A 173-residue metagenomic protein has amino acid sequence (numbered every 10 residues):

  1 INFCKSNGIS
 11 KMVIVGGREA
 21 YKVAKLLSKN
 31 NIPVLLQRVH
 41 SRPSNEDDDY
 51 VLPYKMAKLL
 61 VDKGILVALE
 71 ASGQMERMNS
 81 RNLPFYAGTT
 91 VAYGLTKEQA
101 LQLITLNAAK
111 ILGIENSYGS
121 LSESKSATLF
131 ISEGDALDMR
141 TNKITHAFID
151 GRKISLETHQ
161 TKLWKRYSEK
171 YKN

Functional and structural regions predicted by a protein language model:
I1, G73, E169-K170: Metal-coordinating catalytic core of metallo-dependent amide/deamination hydrolases
I1-K11, K143: Polyanionic/metal-chelating signatures
N2-C4, R18-K22, A57: Histidine-anchored nucleotide/phosphate-binding helix
S6, K25-P33, Q37-H40, D47-E133: His/Asp/Glu-enriched, well-ordered alpha-helical/loop segment that forms or immediately abuts the divalent-metal
S10-E19, V39, P43: Catalytic beta/alpha-barrel core
A20-A24, R42-N45, M75-S80, K110-I111 (+3 more regions): Flexible loop/turn segments at secondary-structure boundaries
S122-Y167: C-terminal cap of metal-dependent C-N hydrolases
